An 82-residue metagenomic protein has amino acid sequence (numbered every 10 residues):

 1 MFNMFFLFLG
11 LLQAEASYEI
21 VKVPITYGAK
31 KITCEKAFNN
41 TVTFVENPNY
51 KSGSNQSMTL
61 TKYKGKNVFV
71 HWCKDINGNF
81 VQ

Functional and structural regions predicted by a protein language model:
M1-F2, G65: Extracellular/periplasmic catalytic domains that process cell-envelope and extracellular macromolecules
F2, G28, V70-W72: Aromatic-residue hotspot detector
F2-A14: Hydrophobic alpha-helical targeting segments used for export or membrane insertion
L12-A14, K30, I76: Generic structural motif
Q13-E19, F80: Short, surface-exposed beta-strand/loop "edge" segments at domain boundaries and coil↔beta transitions
S17-K36: A short, exposed loop/beta-hairpin motif centered on an aromatic-Gly-Thr core
K22-P24, T41-Q82: Short, mixed-charge low-complexity intrinsically disordered segments
